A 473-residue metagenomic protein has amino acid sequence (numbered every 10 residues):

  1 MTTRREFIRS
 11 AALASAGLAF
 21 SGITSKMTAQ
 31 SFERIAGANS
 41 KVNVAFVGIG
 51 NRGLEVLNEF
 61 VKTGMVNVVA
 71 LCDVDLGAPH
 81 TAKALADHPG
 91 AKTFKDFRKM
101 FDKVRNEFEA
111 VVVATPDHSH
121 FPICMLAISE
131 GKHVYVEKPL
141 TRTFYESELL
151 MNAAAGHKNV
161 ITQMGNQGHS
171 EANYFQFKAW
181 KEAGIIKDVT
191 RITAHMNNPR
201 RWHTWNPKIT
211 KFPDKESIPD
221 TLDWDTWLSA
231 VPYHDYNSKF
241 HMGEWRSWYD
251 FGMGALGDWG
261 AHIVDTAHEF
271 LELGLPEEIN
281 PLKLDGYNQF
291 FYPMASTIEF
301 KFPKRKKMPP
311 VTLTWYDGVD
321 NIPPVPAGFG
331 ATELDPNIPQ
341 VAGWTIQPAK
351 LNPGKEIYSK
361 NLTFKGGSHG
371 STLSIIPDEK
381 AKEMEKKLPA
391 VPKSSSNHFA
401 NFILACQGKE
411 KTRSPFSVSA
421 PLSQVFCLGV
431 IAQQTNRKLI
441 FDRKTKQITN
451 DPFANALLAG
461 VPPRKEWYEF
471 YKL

Functional and structural regions predicted by a protein language model:
M1-H133, Y145-I161, Y471: N-terminal glycine-/serine-/threonine-rich beta1-alpha1-beta2 phosphate-ribose binding loop of Rossmann-like
I8, L57-N58, L85, R98-F101 (+10 more regions): Non-transmembrane alpha-helical segments in soluble domains of secreted/periplasmic/extracellular proteins
R9-A38, F290-F291, L404-L473: C-terminal helix-rich "cap/oligomerization" subdomain common to oxidoreductases
V56-N67, A78-K83, T345, T372-D378 (+3 more regions): Ligand-binding pockets and gating/stacking loops
H133, T141-T221: A contiguous active-site-proximal alpha/beta segment in oxidoreductase catalytic domains
K138: Short basic (Lys/Arg) and small-residue
A194-F240, L457-P462, Y468-E469: Core domains of carbohydrate- and sulfate-ester-processing enzymes
K215, D220-A400, L404-E410, Q424-V430 (+1 more regions): Glycine-rich, aromatic-lined ligand/substrate-binding cores of catalytic and carbohydrate-binding domains
